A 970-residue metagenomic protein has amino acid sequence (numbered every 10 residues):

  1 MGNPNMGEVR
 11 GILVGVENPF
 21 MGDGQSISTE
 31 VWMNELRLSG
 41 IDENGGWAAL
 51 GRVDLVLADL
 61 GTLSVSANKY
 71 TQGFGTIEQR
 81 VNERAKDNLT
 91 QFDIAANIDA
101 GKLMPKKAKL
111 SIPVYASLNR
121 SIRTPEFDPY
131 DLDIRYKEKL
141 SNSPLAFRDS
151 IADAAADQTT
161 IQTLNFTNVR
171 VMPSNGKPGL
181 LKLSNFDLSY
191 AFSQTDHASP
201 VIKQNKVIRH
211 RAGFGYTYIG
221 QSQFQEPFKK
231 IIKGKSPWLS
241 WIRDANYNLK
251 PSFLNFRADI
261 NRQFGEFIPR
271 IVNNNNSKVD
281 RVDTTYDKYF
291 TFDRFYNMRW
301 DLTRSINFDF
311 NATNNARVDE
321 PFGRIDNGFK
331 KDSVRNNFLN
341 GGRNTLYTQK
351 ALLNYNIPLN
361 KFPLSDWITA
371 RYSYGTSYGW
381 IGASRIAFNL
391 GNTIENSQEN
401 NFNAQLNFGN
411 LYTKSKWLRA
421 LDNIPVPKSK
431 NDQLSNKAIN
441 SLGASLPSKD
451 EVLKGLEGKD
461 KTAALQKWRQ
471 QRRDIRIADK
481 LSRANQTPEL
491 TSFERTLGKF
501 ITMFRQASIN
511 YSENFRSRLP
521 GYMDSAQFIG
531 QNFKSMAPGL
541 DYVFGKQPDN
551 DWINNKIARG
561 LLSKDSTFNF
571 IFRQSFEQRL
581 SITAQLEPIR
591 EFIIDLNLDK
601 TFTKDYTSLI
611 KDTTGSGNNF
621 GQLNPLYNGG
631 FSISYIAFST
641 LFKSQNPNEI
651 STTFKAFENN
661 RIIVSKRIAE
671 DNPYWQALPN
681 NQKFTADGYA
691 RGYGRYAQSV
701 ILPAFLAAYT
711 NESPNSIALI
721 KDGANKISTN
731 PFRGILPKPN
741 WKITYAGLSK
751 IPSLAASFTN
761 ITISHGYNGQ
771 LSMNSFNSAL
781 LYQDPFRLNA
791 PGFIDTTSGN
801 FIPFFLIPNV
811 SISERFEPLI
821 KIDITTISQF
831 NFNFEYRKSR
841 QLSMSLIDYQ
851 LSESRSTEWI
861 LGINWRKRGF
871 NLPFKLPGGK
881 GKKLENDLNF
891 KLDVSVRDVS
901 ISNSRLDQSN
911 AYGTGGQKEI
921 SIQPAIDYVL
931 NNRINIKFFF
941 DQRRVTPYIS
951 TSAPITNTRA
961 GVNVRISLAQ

Functional and structural regions predicted by a protein language model:
M1-S26: Extracellular beta-strand ligand-recognition surfaces/modules
M21-Q970: Exposed, low-structure sequence patches enriched in small/polar residues
